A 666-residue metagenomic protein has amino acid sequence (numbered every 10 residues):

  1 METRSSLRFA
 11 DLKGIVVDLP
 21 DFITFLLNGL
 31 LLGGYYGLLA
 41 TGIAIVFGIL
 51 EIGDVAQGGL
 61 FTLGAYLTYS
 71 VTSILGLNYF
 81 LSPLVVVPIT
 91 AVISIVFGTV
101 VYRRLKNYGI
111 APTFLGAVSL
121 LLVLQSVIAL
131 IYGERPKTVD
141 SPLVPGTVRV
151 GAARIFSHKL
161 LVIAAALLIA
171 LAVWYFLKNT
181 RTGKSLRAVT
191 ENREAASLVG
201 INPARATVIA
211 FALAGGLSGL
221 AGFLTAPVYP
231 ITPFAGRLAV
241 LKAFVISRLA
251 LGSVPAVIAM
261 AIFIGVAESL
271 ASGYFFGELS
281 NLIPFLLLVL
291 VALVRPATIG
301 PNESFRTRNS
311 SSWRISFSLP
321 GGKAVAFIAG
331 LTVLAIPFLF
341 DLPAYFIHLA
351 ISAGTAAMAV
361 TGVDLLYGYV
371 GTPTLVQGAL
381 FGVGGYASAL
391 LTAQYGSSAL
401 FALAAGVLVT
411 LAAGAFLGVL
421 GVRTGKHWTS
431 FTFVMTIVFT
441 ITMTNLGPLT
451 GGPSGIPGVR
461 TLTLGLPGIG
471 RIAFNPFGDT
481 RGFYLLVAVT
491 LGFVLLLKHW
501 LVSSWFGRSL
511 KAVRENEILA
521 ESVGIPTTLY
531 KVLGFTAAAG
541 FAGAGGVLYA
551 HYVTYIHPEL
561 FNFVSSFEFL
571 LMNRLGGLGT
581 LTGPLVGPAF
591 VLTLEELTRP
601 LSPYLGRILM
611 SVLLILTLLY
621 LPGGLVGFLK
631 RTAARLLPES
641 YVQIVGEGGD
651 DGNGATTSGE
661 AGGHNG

Functional and structural regions predicted by a protein language model:
M1-T24: Short, strongly hydrophobic alpha-helical membrane anchors
L7, D11, F25-L32, R314-F327: N-terminal membrane topogenic signal
D21-T24, L67, S73-I74, A226 (+4 more regions): Interhelical loop and adjacent transmembrane-helix boundary motif in polytopic membrane transport permeases
G34, I43-A65, Y79, N107-P112 (+13 more regions): Short, non-helical or kinked segments that cap or interrupt transmembrane helices
G34-G37, T41, I45, I49 (+22 more regions): Hydrophobic positions within alpha-helical transmembrane segments of bacterial inner-membrane proteins
Y35-I45, G53-I74, I93, F97 (+11 more regions): Hydrophobic alpha-helical segments within and immediately flanking transmembrane helices of multi-pass membrane proteins
E51-V55, T90, N192: Glycine-rich phosphate-binding loops of nucleotide-dependent enzymes
L81, A111-R135, G151, A204-T207 (+4 more regions): Transmembrane alpha-helices and adjacent helix-loop boundaries
